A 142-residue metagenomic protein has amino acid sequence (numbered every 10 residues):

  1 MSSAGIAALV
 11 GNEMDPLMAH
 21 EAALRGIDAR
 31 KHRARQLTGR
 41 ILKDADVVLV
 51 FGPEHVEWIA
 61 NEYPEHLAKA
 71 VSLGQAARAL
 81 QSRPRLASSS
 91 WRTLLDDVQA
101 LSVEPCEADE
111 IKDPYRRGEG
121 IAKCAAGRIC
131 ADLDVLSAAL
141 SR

Functional and structural regions predicted by a protein language model:
M1-R142: Short polar/charged helix/loop
